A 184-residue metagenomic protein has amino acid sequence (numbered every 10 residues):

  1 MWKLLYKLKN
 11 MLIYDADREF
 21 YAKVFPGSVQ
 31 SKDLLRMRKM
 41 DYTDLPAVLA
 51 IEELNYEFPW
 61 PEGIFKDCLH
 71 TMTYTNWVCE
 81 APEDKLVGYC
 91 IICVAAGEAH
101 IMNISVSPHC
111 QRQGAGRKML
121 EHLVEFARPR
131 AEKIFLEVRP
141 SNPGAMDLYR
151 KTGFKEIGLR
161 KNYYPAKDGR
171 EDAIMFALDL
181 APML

Functional and structural regions predicted by a protein language model:
M1-S31, D172-L184: Terminal substrate-recognition subdomain of acyl/acetyltransferases
W2, L8, Q30-K32, R36-H109 (+3 more regions): Acetyl-CoA-dependent GNAT
I51, P129, K151-T152: Structural motif
F65-C68, R160-P165: Short, solvent-exposed loop/turn elements at beta->coil junctions and helix N-caps that rim active or binding pockets
V106, R112-F126, P143-K151: Conserved acetyl-CoA-binding loop-helix of GNAT-fold acetyltransferases
A127-E137: Conserved GNAT acetyl-CoA-binding A-motif
R139-N142, N162-L184: C-terminal "cap" of GNAT-fold acetyltransferases
Y149, F154, F176: Conserved active-site tyrosine of GNAT-family acetyltransferases
